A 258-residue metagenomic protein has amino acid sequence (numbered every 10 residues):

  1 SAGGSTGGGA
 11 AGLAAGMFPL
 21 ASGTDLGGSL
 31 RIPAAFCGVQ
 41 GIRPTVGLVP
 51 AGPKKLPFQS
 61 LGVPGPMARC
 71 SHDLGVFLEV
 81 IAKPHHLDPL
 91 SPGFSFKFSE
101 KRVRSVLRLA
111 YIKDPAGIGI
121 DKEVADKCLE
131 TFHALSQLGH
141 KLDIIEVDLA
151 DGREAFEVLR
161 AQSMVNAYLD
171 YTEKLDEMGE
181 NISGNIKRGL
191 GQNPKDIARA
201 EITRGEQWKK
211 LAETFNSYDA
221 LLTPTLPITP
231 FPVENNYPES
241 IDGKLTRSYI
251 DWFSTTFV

Functional and structural regions predicted by a protein language model:
S1-A35, M67-A68, L78: Active-site-proximal alpha-helical scaffold in enzymes
S1-G4, G62, L245-Y249: Short pre-catalytic strand/loop immediately N-terminal to key active-site residues, enriched for Gly-Thr
Q40-D126: A short helix-breaking turn/cap at a secondary-structure junction
G75, I81, Q192-V258: Glycine-rich, small-residue loops and helix-cap segments that act as flexible hinges at active-site edges
V103-I112, L159-A212, P224, I228 (+1 more regions): Short helix-loop capping/hinge segments that flank enzyme active sites or metal/cofactor-binding pockets
K122-E146, L169-E173, I197-Y218: Acyltransferase
K141-F156, I186-R188: Short connector loops at secondary-structure junctions
